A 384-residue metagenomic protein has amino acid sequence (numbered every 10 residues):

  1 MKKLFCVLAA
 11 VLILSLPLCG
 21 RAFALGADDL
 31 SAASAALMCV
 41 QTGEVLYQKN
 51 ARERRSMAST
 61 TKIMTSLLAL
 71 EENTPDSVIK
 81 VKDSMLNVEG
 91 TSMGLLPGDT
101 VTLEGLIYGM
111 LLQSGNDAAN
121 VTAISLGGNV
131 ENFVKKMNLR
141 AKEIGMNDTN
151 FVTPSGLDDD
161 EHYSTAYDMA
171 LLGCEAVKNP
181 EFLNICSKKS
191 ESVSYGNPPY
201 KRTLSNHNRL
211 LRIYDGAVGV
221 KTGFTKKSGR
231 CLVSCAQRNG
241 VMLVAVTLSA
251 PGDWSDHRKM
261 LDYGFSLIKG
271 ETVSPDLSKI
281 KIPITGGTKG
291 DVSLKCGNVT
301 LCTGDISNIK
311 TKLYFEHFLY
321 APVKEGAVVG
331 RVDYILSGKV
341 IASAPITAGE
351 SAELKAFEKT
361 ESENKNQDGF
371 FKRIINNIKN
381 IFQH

Functional and structural regions predicted by a protein language model:
M1-F5, L103, Q367, F371: Structural motif marking the loop-to-transmembrane transition
K2-A24: Sec-dependent N-terminal signal peptides of Gram-positive bacterial secreted proteins and lipoproteins
L4, C39, H384: Catalytic-site microenvironment of enzymes that process N-acetyl-hexosamine-containing cell-wall polysaccharides
G20-P180: Active-site-adjacent loops and short helices of periplasmic peptidoglycan-processing enzymes
M146-N147, D160-Y163, Y167-H384: Domain-terminus/edge residues, biased toward the C-terminal soluble/receptor-binding domains of extracytoplasmic
